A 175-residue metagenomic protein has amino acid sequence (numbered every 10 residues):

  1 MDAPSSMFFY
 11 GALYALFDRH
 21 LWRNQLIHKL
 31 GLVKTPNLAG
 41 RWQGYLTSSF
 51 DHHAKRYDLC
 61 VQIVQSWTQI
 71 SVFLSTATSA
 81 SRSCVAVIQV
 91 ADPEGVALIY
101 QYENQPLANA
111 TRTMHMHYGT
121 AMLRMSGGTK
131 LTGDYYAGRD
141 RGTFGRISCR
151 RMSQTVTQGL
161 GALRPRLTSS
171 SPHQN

Functional and structural regions predicted by a protein language model:
M1-N37, T47-S49, M152-N175: Amphipathic/hydrophobic helical signal segments and adjacent flexible N-terminal regions that mediate secretion
P36-Y57, L74-S75, L131-G138: Tryptophan-anchored aromatic micro-motifs
G44, Q69-L74, V96-Y102, K130-Y135 (+1 more regions): Short hydrophobic/aromatic-rich beta-strand segments that constitute the beta-sheet cores of beta-sandwich/beta-barrel
S49-H53, S79, L107-T113, D140-T143: Short, cysteine-centered beta-strand-loop-beta hairpins and adjacent loop/turn segments enriched in charged/polar
H53-A91: N-terminal glycine/threonine-rich, aromatic-flanked beta-hairpin/loop signature
Q62-Q69, A91-G95, L123-K130, Q154: Short, solvent-exposed coil/turn segments at beta-strand boundaries
T76-S126: Contiguous, well-ordered beta-strand patches that form the walls/edges of small beta-barrel/beta-sandwich domains
Y118-N175: Edge beta-strand at a domain terminus
